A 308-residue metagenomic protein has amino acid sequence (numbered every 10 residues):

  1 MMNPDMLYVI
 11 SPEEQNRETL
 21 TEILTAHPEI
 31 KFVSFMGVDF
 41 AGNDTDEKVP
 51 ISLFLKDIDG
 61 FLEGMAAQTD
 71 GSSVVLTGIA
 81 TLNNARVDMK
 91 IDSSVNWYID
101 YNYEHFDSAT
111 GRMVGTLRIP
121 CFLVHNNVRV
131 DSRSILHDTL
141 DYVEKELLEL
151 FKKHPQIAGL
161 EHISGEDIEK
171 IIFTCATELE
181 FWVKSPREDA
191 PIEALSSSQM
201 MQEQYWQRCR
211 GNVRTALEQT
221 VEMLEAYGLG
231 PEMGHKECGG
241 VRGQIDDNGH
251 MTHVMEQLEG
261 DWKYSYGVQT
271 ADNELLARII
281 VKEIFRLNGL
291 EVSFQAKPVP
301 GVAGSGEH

Functional and structural regions predicted by a protein language model:
M1-K236, G240, Q244, Y264-I279: ATP/Mg2+-dependent ligation/transfer catalytic cores
E18, G240-N248, M255, F294-H308: Beta-rich nucleic-acid/ligand-interaction surfaces
F32, E178, Q257, G289 (+1 more regions): Beta-strand-rich binding-surface signature of beta-sandwich/beta-barrel folds used to engage anionic ligands
G37, W262, A296-P298: Active-site proximal loops enriched in glycine and acidic residues that flank catalytic Cys/His/Asp and coordinate
V114-T116, A176, H253-M255, G304-G306: Short, solvent-exposed loop/turn segments at the edges of secondary structure
D246, H250-Y266: Short, conserved helix/loop micro-motifs enriched in His/Cys and acidic residues
T270-H308: Acidic, glycine-rich loop-and-beta core segments that form the ion-binding/anion-interacting portion of active sites
